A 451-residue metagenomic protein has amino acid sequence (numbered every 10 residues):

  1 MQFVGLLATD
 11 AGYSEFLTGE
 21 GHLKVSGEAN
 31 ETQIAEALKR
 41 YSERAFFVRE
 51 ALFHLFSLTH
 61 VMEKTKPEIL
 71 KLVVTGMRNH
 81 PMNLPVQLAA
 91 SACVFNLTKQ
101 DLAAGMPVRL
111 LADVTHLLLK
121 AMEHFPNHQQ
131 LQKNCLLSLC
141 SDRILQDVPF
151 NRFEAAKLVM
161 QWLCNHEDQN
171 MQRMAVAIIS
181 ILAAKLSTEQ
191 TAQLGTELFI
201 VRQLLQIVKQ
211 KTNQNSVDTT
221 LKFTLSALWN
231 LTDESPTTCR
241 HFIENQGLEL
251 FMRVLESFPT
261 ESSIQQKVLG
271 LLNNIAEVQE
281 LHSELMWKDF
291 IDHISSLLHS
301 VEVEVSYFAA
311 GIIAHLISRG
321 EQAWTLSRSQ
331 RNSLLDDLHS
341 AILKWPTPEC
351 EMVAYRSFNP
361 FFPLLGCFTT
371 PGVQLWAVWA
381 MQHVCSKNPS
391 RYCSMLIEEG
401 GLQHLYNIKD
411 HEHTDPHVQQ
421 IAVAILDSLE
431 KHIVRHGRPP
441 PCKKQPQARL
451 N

Functional and structural regions predicted by a protein language model:
M1-T9, S42-F56, P81-T98, P126-R143 (+12 more regions): Alpha-helical solenoid repeats of the armadillo/HEAT superfamily in eukaryotic scaffolding/adaptor proteins
Q2-E63: Long, low-complexity, serine/proline/glycine-rich intrinsically disordered regulatory regions that flank/link signaling
S26-A35, T65-V74, P107-L119, Q132 (+7 more regions): Core helices of alpha-solenoid repeat scaffolds
A35, R49, V74, F95 (+16 more regions): Register-specific detector for alpha-helical tandem repeat solenoids, activating on a conserved position within each
A35-E36, A103, K120, E189-T191 (+3 more regions): Leucine-rich repeat
E36-R40, T75-H80, L117-H124, Q161-N165 (+6 more regions): Alpha-solenoid HEAT/Armadillo-like helical repeat scaffolds in large eukaryotic proteins
A45-Q100, G105-M106, A112-D113, A121: Onset and early core of a folded interaction/catalytic domain in large eukaryotic regulators
V61, L102-P107, Q146-D147, E189-A192: Short coil/turn connectors between adjacent alpha-helices in alpha-solenoid helical repeat scaffolds
